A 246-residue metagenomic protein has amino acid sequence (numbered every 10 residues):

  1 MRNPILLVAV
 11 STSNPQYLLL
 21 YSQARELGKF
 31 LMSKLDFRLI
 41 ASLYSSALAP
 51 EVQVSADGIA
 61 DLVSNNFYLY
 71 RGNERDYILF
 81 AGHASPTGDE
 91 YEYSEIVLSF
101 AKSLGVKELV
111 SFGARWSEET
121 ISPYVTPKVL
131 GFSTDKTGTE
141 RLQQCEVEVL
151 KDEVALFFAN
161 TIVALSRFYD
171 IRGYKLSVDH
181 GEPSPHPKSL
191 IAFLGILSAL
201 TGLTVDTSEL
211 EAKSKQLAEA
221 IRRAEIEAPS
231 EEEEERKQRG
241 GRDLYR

Functional and structural regions predicted by a protein language model:
M1-A84: N-terminal short beta-loop-beta anion/metal-coordinating cradle
V10-S22, S85-G88, A114-E119, L156 (+1 more regions): Gly/Ser/Thr-rich loops at beta-strand to alpha-helix junctions that form or flank small-molecule/cofactor-binding
S22-E26, G88-E92, I96, F157 (+2 more regions): Conserved active-site and cofactor/substrate-binding residues in soluble primary-metabolism enzymes
K34, L98-L109, R167-R172, L200-V205: Secondary-structure boundary elements
A41, I78-F80, E108-V110, L130 (+1 more regions): Hydrophobic/aromatic beta-strand patches that form the interior of the parallel beta-sheet core in alpha/beta enzyme
G88-T137: Internal, conserved structured core segments that host functional sites
E118-L200, L244: Catalytic cores of processing enzymes, dominated by hydrolases/peptidases, characterized by acidic/His-rich
S184-R246: A conserved C-terminal secondary-structure "cap"
